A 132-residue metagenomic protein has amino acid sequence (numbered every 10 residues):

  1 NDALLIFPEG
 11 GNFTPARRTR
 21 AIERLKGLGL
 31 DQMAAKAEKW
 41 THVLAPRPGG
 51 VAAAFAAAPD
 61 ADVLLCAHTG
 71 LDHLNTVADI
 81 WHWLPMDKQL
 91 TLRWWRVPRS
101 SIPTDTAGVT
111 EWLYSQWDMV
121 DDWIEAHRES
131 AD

Functional and structural regions predicted by a protein language model:
D2-D105: A cross-family acyltransferase "interaction/gating" segment
P85-A131: A recognition module on extended beta-rich or small alphabeta surfaces enriched in W/G with H and D/E
